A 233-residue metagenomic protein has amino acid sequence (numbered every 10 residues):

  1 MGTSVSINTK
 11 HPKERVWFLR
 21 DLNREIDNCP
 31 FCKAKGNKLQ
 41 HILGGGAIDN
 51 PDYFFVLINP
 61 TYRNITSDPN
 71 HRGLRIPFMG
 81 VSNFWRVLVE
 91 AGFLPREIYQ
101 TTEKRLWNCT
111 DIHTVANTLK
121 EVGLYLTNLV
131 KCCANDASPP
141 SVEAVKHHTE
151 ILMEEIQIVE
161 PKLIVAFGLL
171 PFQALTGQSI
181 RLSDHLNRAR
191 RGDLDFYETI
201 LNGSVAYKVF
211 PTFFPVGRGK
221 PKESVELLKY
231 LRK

Functional and structural regions predicted by a protein language model:
G2-R188, D193-D195, S204-L231: A polyanion-binding, active-site-adjacent surface
